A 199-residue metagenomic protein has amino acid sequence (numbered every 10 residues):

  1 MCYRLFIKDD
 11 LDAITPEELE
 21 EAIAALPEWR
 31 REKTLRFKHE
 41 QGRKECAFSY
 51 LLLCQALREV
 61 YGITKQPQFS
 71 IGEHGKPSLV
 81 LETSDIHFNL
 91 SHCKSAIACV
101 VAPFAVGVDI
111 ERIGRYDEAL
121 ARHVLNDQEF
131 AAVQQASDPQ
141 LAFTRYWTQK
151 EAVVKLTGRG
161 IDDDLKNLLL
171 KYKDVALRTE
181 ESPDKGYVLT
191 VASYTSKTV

Functional and structural regions predicted by a protein language model:
M1-V199: Core catalytic alpha/beta fold that binds nucleotide/phospho-ligands
